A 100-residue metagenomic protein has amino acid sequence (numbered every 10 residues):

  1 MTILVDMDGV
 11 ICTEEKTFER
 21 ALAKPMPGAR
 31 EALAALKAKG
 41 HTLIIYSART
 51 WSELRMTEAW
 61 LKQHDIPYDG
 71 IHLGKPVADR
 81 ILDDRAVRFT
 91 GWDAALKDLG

Functional and structural regions predicted by a protein language model:
M1-G100: HAD-like aspartate-dependent phosphatase fold
